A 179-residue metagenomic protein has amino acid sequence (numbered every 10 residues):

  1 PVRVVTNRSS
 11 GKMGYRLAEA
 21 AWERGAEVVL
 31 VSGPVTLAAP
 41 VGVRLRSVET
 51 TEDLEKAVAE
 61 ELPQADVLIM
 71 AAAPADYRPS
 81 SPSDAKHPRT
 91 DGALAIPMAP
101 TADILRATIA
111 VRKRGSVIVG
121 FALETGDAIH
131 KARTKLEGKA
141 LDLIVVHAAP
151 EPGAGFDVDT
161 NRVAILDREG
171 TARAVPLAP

Functional and structural regions predicted by a protein language model:
P1-T50: Glycine-rich phosphate/diphosphate-binding loop of Rossmann-like nucleotide-binding domains
V2, G14, A18, V58 (+2 more regions): Generic hydrophobic/aromatic pocket-lining and core-packing "Φ" positions
S9-S10, L177-P179: Short glycine/threonine-rich catalytic loop with a Thr-x-Gly-x-Asp
L30, M70, I118-G120: Structural beta-sheet core signal
S32-P34, G42-R106: A glycine- and small/hydrophobic-rich beta-loop-beta segment that serves as a flexible "lid/hinge" or phosphate-binding
P79-P176: Glycine-rich phosphate/nucleotide-binding loop
